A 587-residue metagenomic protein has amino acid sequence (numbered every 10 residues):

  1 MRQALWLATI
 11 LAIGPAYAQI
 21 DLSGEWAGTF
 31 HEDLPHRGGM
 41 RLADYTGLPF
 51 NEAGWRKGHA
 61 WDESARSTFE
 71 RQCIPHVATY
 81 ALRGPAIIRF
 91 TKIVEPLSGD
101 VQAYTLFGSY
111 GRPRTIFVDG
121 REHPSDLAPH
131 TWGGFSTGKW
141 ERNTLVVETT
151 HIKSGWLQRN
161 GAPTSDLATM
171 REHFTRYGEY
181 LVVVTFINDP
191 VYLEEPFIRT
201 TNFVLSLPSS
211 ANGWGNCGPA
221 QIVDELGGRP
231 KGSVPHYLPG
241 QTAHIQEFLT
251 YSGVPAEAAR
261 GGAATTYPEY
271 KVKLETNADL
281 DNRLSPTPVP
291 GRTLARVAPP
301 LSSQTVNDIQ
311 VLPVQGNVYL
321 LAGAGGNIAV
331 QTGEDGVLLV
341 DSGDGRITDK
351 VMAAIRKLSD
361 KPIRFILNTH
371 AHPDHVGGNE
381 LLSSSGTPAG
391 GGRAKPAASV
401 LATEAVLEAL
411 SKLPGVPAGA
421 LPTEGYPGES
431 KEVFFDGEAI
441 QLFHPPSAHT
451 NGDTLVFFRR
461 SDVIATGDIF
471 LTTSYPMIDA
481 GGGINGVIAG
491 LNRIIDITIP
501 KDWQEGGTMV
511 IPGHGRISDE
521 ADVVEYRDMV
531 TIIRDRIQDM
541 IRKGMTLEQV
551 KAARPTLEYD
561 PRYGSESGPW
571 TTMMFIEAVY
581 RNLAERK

Functional and structural regions predicted by a protein language model:
I13-P15: N-terminal signal peptide c-region/cleavage motif recognized by signal peptidases
Y17-P299, G390-A394, L442, A480: PEST-like low-complexity, intrinsically disordered acidic/proline/serine-rich tracts that flank trafficking/processing
L294-L301, P388-G391, K395, P500-G507 (+1 more regions): Accessory terminal helices/loops
Q310-K357, T454-D468: Conserved beta-strand hairpin/beta-sheet module of binuclear metal-dependent hydrolase folds, prominently
V311, E334-L338, R346-A398: Active-site metal-binding motif and surrounding structural segment of the metallo-beta-lactamase
P313, K395-A397, L401-P446, T450-G452 (+2 more regions): Metallo-beta-lactamase
N317, Q331, D341, I355 (+10 more regions): Divalent metal-coordination and catalytic microenvironments
G336-V337, D344-R346, E432, A439 (+1 more regions): Metallo-beta-lactamase
